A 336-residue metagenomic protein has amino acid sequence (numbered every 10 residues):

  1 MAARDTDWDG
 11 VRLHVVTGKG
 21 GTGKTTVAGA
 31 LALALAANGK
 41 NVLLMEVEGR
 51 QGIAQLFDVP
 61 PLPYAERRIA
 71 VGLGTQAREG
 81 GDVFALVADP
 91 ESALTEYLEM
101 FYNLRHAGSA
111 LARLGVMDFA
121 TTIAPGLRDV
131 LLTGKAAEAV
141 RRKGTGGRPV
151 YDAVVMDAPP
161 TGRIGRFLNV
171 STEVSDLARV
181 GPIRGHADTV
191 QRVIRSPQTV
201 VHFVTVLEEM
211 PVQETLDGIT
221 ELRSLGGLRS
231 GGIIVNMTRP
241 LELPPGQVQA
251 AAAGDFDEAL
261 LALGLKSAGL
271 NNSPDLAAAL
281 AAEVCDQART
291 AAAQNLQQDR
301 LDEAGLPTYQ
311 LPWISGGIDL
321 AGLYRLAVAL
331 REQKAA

Functional and structural regions predicted by a protein language model:
M1, P60-P61, A65-L111, V180 (+1 more regions): N-terminal accessory segments
M1-T6, A37, L44, Y64 (+1 more regions): Non-catalytic alpha-helical scaffolds
A2, T6-D7, T22, T26-A30 (+4 more regions): Conserved catalytic-core segment of NTP-binding enzymes
G10-H14: Pre-Walker A (Motif I) flank of P-loop NTPase domains
T17, T22-A88, K143, L168-S171: Walker A/P-loop NTP-binding active-site region of P-loop NTPases, recognizing the glycine-rich GxxxxGKT/S
L31-A32, P61, Y102, G218-R223 (+1 more regions): Short, solvent-exposed amphipathic alpha-helical segments in soluble enzyme and RNA/protein-processing domains
E96-V140: ATP-hydrolysis module of ASCE/P-loop NTPase motor domains, specifically the Walker B Asp-Glu catalytic pair
N295, R300-A336: NTP-binding/hydrolysis catalytic cores, primarily Walker-type P-loop NTPases
